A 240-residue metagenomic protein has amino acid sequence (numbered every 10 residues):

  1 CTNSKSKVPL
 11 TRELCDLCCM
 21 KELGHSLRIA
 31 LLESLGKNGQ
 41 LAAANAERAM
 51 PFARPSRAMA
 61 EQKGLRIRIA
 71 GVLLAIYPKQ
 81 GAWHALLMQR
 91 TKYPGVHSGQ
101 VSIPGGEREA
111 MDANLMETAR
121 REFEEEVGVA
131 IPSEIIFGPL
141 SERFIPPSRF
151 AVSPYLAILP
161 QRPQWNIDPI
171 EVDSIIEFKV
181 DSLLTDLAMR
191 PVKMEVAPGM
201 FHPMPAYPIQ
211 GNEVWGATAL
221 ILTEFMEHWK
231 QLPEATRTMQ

Functional and structural regions predicted by a protein language model:
C1-L10: Extreme N-terminal basic, low-complexity initiation segments that serve as generic localization/processing leaders
T11-S102, E107-P163, D181, V196 (+1 more regions): N-terminal leader/linker segments that precede catalytic domains of diphosphate-processing enzymes
W165-S182: Acidic, glycine-rich loop-and-strand cores that form catalytic or ligand-binding grooves in diverse globular domains
P169, L187, M226: Short, flexible helix/strand-to-coil boundary loops that buttress conserved ligand/catalytic motifs in alpha/beta
L187, V192-E195: Acidic, negatively charged sequence signal that fires either on conserved catalytic/metal-binding carboxylates
